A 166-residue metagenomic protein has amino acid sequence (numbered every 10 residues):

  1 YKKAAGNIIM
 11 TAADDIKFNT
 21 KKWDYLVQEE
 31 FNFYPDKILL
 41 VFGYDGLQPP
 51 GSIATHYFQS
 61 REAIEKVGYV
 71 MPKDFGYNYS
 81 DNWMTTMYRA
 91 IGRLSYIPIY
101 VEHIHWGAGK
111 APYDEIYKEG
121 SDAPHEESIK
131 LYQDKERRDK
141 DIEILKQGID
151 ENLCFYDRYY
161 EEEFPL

Functional and structural regions predicted by a protein language model:
Y1-K2, T85: Short, conserved alpha-helix that lines the donor NDP-sugar binding/gating region of sugar-transfer enzymes
A4-N7, D36: Active-site acidic short loop of glycosyltransferases
A5-G6, T55-G68: Conserved nucleotide-sugar donor-binding and metal-coordinating catalytic region shared by glycosyltransferases
G6-K17: Short beta-strand-to-loop acidic/aromatic patch adjacent to the donor-nucleotide binding site
I9, H56, R93-L94: A residue-level structural signature of the nucleotidyltransferase/glycosyltransferase Rossmann-like core
T11, I38-Y44, I97-W106: Short glycine/serine/threonine-enriched helix-capping/active-site loop that flanks the nucleotide-sugar donor pocket
I16-H56, E62: Conserved donor NDP-sugar-binding/catalytic core segment of glycosyltransferases
N78, N82-L166: C-terminal catalytic/acceptor-binding lobe
